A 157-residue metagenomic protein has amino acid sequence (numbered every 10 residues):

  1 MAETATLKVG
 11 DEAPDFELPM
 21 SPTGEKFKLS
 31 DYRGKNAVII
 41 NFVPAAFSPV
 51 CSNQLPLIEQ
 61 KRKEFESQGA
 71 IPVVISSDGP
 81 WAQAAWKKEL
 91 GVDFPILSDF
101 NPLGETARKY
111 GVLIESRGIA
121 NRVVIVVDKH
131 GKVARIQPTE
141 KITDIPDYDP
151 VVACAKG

Functional and structural regions predicted by a protein language model:
M1-G157: Chalcogenol-based redox active-site neighborhoods
